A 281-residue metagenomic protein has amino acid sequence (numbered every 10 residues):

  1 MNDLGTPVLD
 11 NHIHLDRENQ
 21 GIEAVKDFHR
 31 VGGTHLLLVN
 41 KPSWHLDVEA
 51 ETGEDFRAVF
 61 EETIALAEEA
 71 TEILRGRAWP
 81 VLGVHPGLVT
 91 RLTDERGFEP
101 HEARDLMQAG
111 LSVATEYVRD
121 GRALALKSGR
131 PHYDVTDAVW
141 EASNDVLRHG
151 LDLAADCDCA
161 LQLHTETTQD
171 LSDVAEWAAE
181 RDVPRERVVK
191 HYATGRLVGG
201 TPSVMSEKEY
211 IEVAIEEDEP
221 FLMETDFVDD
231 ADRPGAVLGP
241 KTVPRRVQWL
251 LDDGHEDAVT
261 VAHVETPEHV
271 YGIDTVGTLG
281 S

Functional and structural regions predicted by a protein language model:
M1-E141, D145-H149, L153-C157, L163 (+6 more regions): Mid-domain alpha/beta scaffold segments of enzyme catalytic cores
A160, R185-V188, V198-P202: Short active-site oxyanion
T167-D170: Gly/Ser/Thr-rich loops at beta-strand to alpha-helix junctions that form or flank small-molecule/cofactor-binding
T201, E207-E209: Catalytic alpha/beta core domains of metabolic enzymes, predominantly
